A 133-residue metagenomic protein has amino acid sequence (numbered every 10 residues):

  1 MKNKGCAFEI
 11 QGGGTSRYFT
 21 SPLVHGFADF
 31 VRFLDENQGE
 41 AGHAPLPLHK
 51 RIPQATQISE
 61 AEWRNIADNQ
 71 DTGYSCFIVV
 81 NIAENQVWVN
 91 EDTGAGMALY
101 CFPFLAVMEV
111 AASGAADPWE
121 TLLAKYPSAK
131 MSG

Functional and structural regions predicted by a protein language model:
M1-C6, N81-N85: A short, compositionally biased
K4-G14: Short aromatic-glycine-(Arg/Gly/Cys) micro-motifs in beta-strand/loop hairpins
T15-H25, M108: A short, exposed loop/beta-hairpin motif centered on an aromatic-Gly-Thr core
S21-A28, F102, S113-D117: Alpha-helix boundary/N-cap detector
F27-A41: A short, charged, amphipathic alpha-helix used as a generic interaction element across diverse proteins
F30-F33, R51, E62, P118-K125: Charge-rich, solvent-exposed alpha-helical interaction surfaces
Q38-S113: Acidic, low-complexity, intrinsically disordered interaction modules
E109-G133: Mixed-charge, Lys/Arg-enriched low-complexity segments
